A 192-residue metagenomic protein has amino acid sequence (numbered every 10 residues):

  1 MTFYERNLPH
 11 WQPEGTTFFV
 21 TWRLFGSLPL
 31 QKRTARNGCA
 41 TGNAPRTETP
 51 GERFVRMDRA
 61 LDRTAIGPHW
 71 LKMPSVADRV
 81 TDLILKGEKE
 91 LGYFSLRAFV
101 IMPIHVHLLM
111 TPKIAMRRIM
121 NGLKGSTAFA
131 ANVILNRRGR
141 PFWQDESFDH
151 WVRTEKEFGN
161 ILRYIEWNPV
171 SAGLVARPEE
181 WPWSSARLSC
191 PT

Functional and structural regions predicted by a protein language model:
M1-T192: Short catalytic/metal-binding and nucleic-acid-binding patches
